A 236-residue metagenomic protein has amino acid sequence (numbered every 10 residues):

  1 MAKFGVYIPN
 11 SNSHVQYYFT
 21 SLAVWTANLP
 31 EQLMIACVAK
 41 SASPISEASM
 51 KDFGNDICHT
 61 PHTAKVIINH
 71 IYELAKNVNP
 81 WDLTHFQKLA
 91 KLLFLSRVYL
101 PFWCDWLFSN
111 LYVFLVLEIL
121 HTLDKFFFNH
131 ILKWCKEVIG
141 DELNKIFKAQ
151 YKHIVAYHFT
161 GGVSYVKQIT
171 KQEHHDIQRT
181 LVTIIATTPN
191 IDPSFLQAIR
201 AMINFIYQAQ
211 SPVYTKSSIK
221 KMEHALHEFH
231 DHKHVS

Functional and structural regions predicted by a protein language model:
M1-T183: Charged (Asp/Glu and Lys/Arg) segments that form or flank catalytic channels of large polymer- and nucleotide-handling
G5, P189-L196: Active-site palm subdomain of RNA-directed nucleic acid polymerases
Q168-I169, N190, I219: Conserved, non-catalytic sequence blocks in retroelement Pol enzymes and Pol-derived host proteins
H174, P189, Y207-Q210: Short alpha-helix boundary/capping elements
T180-A186, N190-I191, A201: C-terminal reverse transcriptase regions that engage the nucleic-acid substrate
S194-S236: Alpha-helical bundle/repeat cores within regulatory domains of eukaryotic proteins
